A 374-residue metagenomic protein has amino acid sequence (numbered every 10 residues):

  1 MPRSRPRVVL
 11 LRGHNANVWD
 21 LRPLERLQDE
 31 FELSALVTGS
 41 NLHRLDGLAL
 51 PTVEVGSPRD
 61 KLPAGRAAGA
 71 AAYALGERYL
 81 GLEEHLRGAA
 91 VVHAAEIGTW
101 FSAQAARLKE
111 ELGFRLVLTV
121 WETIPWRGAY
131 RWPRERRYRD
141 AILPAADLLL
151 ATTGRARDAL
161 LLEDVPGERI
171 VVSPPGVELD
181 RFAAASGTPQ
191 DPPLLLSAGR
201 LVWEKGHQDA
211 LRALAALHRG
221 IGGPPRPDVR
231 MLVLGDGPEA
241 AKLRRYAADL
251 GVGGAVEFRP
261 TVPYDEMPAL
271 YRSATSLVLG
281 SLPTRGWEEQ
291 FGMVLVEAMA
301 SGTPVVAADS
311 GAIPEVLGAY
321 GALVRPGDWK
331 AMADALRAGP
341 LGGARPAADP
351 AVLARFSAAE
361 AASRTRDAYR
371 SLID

Functional and structural regions predicted by a protein language model:
V9, S186-A216, L232, L277: Conserved donor-binding/catalytic core segment of Leloir-type glycosyltransferases
N15-A16, W100, F114-P133, A145-L148: A short, histidine- and acid-enriched strand-loop-helix "catalytic/donor-clamping" loop that lines the nucleotide-sugar
L86, L143, T261-V262, A269-A274: Short alpha-helical donor nucleotide-sugar binding micro-motif in glycosyltransferases
A105, D309, A319-W329, L336-G343: Conserved acidic donor-binding segment of nucleotide-sugar-dependent glycosyltransferases
R155, G176: Carbohydrate-associated surface elements
A241-V262: Nucleotide-activated donor-binding/catalytic signature segment of Leloir-type glycosyltransferases, i.e., the conserved
R272-W287, T303: Acidic donor-binding loop of glycosyltransferase active sites
L295-A307: Short hydrophobic beta-strand element within catalytic cores of glycosyltransferases and related nucleotide-activated
